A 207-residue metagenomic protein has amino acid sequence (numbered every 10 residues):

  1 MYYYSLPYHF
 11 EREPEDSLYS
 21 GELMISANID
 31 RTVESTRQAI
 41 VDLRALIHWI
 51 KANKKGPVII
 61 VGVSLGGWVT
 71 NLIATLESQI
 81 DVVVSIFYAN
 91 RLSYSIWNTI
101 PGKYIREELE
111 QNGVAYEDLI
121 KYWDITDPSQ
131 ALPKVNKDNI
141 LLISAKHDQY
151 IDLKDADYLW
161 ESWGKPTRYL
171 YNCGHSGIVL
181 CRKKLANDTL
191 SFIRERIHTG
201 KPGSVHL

Functional and structural regions predicted by a protein language model:
M1-R37: Cap/lid segment of the alpha/beta-hydrolase catalytic domain
D30, E34, I40-P57: Conserved acidic catalytic loop of the alpha/beta-hydrolase fold
V61-T70: Gly/Ala-rich beta-loop-alpha elbow adjacent to hydrolase catalytic centers
L72-Y116, L170: Hydrolase active-site cap/lid region
A115-L132: Active-site nucleophile elbow and catalytic-triad environment of alpha/beta-hydrolase enzymes
V135-N136, L141-S144, D148: Short beta-strand/loop motif that positions the catalytic acidic residue of the alpha/beta-hydrolase fold
Q149-D155: Conserved alpha/beta-hydrolase "acid-adjacent" motif
C173-A186: Catalytic histidine-centered segment of alpha/beta-hydrolase-like enzymes
